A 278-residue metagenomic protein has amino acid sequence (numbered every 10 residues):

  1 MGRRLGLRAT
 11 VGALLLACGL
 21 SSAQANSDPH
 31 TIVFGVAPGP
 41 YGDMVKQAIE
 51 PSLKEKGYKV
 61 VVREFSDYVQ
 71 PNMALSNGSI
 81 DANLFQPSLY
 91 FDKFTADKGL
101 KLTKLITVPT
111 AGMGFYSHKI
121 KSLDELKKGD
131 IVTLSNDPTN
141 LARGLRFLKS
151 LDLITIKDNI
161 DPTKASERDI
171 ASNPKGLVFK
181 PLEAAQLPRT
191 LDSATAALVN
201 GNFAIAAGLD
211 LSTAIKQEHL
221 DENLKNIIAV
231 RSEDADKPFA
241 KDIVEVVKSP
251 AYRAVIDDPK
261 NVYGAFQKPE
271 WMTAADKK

Functional and structural regions predicted by a protein language model:
A23-V33, L53-K54, K59, L123-D130 (+1 more regions): Immediate post-signal peptide segment of exported/extracytoplasmic ligand-binding proteins
P38-V61: Short, polar/charged alpha-helical segment
V62-M73, I160-R189: Short helix-initiation/N-cap motifs at beta->coil->alpha
Y68-G99, K121, A206-G208: Pocket-flanking alpha-helical
K93-L105, I120, L191-S193, L198 (+1 more regions): Ligand-binding "clamshell"
L105-T155, R253: A conserved helix-loop-strand patch within extracytoplasmic ligand-binding domains of the periplasmic binding
G112-L123, K225-F239: A bilobed periplasmic-binding-protein/Venus flytrap-type ligand-binding module shared by bacterial periplasmic
T139-I154, D158-P162, V244-K278: Ligand-binding clefts/hinges and TM-proximal coupling segments of bilobed small-molecule sensing domains
